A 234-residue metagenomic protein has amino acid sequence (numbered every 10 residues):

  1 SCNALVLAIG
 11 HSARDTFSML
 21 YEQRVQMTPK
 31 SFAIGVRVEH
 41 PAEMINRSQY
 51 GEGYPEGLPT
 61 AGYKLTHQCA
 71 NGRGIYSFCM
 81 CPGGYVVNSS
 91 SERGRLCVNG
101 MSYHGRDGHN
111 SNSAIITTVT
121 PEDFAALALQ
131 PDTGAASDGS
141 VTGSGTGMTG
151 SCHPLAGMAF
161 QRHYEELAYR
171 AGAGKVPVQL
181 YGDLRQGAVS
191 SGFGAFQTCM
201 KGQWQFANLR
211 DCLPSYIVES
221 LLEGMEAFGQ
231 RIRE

Functional and structural regions predicted by a protein language model:
S1-E234: Residues forming the flavin
